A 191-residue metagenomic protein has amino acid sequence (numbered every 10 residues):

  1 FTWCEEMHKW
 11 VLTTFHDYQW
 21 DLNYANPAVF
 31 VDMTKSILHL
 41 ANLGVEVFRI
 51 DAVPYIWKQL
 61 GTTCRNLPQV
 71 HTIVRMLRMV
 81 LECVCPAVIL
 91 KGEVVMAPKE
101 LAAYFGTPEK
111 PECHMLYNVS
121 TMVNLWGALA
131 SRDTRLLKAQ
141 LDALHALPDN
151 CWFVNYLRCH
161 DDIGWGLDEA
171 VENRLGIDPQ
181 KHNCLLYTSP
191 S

Functional and structural regions predicted by a protein language model:
F1-N42, I56-T62: Substrate-binding/active-site clefts of carbohydrate-active enzymes
A52-C159, I163-C184: Active-site-proximal helices and loops of the catalytic beta/alpha 8
Y187-S191: Conserved small/polar residues in nucleotide/adenosyl-binding loops
